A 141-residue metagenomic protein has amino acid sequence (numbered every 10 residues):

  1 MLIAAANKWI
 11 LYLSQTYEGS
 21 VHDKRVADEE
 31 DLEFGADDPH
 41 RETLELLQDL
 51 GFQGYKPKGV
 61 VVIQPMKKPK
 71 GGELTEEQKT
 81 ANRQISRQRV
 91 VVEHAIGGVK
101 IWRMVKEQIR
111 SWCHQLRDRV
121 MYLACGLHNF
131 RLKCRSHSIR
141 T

Functional and structural regions predicted by a protein language model:
M1-T141: Short, well-ordered secondary-structure "scaffold" segments embedded in the functional core of diverse domains
